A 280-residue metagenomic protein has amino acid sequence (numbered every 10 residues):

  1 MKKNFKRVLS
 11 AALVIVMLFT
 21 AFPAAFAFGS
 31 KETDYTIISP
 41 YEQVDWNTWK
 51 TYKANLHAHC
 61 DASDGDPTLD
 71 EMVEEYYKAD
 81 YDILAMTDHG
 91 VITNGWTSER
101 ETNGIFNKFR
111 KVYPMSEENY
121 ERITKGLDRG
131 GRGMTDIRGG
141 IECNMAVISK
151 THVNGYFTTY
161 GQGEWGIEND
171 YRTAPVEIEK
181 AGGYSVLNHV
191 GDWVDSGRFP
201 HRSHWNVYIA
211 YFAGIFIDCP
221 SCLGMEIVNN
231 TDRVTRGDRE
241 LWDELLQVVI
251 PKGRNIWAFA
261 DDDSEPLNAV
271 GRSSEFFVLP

Functional and structural regions predicted by a protein language model:
M1-N4: N-terminal secretory signal peptides that target proteins for export/translocation
K6-L18: Sec-dependent N-terminal signal peptides
F19-E32: Sec-dependent signal peptide cleavage junction
F26, S273-P280: Short, intrinsically disordered, charge-balanced linker/junction segments flanking boundaries in proteins
E32-R198, P220, E226-L241, D261-S264: A metal-dependent hydrolase metal-coordination microenvironment
S203-R233, F277-P280: Structural recognition of alpha->loop->beta junctions
D238-I250, S264, F277: Functionally critical loop-and-helix segments that line ligand-binding/catalytic clefts of soluble enzyme domains
P251-R272: Short acidic/histidine-rich active-site segments
